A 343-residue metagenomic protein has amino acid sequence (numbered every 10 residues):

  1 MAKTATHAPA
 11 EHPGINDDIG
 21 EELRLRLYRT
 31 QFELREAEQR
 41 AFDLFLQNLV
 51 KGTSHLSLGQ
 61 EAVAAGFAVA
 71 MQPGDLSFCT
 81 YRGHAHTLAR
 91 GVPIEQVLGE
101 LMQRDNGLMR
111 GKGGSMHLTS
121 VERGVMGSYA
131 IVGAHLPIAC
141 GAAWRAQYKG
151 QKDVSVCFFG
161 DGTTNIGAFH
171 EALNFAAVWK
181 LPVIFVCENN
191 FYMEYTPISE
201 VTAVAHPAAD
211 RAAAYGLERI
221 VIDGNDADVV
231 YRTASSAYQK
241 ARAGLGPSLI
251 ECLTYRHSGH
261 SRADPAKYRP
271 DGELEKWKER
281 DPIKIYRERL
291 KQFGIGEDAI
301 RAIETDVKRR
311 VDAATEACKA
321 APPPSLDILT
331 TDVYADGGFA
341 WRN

Functional and structural regions predicted by a protein language model:
M1-V63, R262, A266-K267, D271-N343: Conserved acidic/glycine
A10-G14, E36, L108-K112, L181 (+3 more regions): N-proximal short alpha-helices
Q39-D43, Q47-W179, P197-V204, A209-D210 (+1 more regions): Cofactor-binding active-site loop characterized by glycine-rich and histidine/acidic residues
V63-A64, A89, Y195-T196, Y231 (+2 more regions): Short Asp/Glu-rich motifs
Y81, C252-T254, V333: A general secondary-structure junction signal
H84, Y255-H257, D336: Residue-level marker for beta-strand->alpha-helix junctions and adjacent short loops that shape enzyme
V125-A320: Glycine-rich ThDP/TPP pyrophosphate-binding loop and its adjacent helix/strand module within ThDP-dependent enzymes
